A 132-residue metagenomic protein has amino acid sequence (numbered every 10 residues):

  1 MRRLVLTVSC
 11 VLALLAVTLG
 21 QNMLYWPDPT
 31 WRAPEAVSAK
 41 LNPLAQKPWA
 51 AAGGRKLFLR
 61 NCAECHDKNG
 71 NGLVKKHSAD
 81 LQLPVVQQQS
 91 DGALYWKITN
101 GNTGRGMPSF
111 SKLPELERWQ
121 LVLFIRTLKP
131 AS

Functional and structural regions predicted by a protein language model:
M1-L4: Positively charged n-region of N-terminal signal peptides that target proteins for export
V8-A16: Bacterial N-terminal signal peptides
L15-P27: Bacterial Sec-dependent signal peptides at the C-terminal "C-region" and cleavage site
Q21-L24, K75-D80, T99-P130: Axial heme c-ligation environment in periplasmic c-type cytochrome domains
Y25-L57, S132: Electrostatic cytochrome c docking/interface patches
L44, R55, D67, N71-T99: Gly/Gly-Pro-rich "capping" loops immediately C-terminal to redox-active cysteine motifs in periplasmic/lumenal
A50, S90, L94, E117-R118: Stable alpha-helical elements in mature extracytoplasmic
G54, F58-K68, L121-I125: The canonical Cys-X-X-Cys-His
